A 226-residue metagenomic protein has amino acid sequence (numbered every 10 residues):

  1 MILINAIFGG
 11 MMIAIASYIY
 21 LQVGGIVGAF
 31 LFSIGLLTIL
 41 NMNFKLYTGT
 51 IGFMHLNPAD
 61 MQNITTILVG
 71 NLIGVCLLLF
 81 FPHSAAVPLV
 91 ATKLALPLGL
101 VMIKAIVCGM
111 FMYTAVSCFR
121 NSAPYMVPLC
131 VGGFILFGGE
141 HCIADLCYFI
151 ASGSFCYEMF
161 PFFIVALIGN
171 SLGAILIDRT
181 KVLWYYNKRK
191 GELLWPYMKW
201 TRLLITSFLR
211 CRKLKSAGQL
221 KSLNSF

Functional and structural regions predicted by a protein language model:
M1-L193: Alpha-helical transmembrane segments and their helix-helix packing motifs
W200-R202, S207: Targeting/processing segments of secretory and organellar proteins
K221-N224: Short, intrinsically disordered C-terminal tails of secreted or membrane-associated proteins
